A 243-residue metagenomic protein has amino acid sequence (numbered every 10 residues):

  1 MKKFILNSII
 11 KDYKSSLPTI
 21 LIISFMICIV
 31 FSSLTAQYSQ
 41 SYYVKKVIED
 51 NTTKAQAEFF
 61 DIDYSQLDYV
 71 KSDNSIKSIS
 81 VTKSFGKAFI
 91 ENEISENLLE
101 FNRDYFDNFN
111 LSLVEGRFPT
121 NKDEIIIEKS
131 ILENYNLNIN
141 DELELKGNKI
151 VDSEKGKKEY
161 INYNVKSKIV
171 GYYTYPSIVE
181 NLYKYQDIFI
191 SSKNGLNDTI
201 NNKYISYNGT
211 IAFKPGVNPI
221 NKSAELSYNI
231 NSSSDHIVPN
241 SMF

Functional and structural regions predicted by a protein language model:
M1-V30: N-terminal Sec/SRP start-transfer signal
I5, I9, C28, S32 (+2 more regions): Juxtamembrane interface helices immediately C-terminal to a transmembrane segment
Y38-F243: Basic-flanked hydrophobic alpha-helices used for secretion and membrane insertion
